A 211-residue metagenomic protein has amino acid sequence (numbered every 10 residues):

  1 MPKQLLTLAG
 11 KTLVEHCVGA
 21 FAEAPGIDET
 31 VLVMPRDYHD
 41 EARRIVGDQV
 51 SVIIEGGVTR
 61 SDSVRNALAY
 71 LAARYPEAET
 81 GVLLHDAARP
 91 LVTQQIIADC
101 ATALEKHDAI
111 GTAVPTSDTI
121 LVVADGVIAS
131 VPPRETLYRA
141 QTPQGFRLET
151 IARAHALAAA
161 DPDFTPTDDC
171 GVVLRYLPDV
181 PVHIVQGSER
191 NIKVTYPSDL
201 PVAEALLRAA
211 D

Functional and structural regions predicted by a protein language model:
M1-H39: N-terminal glycine-rich phosphate-binding loop and ensuing alpha1 helix
V14, A67, D86, P115 (+2 more regions): Residue-level signal for inorganic ion chemistry
I27-V31, D108, A159-A160, R190-N191: Short active-site oxyanion
L32, L84, A109-T112: Structural beta-sheet core signal
H39-I45: Acidic helix N-cap motif at the loop->helix transition within catalytic regions of sugar-transfer enzymes
I45-T80, C170: Short phosphate-binding loop-to-helix
A78, L91-V185: Conserved core of the sugar-phosphate nucleotidyltransferase
N191-D211: Hydrophobic helical membrane-anchoring modules
